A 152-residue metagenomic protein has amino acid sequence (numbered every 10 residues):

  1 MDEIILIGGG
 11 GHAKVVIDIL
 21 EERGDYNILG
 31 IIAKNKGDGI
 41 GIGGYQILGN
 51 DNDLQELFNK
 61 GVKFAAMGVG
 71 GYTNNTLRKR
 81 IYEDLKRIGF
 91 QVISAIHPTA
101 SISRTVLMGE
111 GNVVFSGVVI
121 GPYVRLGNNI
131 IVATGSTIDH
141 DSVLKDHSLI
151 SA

Functional and structural regions predicted by a protein language model:
M1-Y45, Q55-F58: Hydrophobic, well-ordered beta-alpha structural blocks that scaffold small-molecule cofactor pockets
G9, K34-N35, N50, V69 (+3 more regions): Fold-independent oxyanion-binding glycine-rich loops and adjacent beta-strand/coil segments at enzyme active sites
G11-H12, T73-T76, L107: Short alpha-helical
A13, D38, L54, T73 (+2 more regions): Glycine-rich nucleotide phosphate-binding loop and flanking beta-alpha elements of Rossmann-like dinucleotide-binding
I17-I19, R78-I81, L126: Short amphipathic alpha-helical segments
G39-S101: Phosphate-bearing ligand-interacting subdomains that bind or position ATP/ADP/UDP/GDP/NAD(P) or nucleotide-linked
S94-A152: Structural signal for interior beta-strand "rungs" in well-ordered beta-sheet cores of soluble enzyme domains
